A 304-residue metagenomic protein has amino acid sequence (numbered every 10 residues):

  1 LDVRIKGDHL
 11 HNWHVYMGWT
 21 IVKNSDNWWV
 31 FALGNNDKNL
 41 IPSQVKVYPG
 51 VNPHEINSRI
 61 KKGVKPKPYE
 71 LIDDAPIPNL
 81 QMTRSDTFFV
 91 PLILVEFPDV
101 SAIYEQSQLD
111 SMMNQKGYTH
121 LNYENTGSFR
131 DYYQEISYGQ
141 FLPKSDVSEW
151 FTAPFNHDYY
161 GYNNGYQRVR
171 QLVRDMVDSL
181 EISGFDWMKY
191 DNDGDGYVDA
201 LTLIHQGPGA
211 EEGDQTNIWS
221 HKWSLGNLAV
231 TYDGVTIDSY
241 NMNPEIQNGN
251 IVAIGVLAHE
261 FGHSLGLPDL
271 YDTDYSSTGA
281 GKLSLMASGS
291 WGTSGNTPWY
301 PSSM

Functional and structural regions predicted by a protein language model:
L1-V235, S239: Zymogen propeptides/activation segments of proteases
A200-T202, Q206-M304: Extracellular hydrolytic enzyme modules, especially secreted metalloproteases of the metzincin/thermolysin-like class
